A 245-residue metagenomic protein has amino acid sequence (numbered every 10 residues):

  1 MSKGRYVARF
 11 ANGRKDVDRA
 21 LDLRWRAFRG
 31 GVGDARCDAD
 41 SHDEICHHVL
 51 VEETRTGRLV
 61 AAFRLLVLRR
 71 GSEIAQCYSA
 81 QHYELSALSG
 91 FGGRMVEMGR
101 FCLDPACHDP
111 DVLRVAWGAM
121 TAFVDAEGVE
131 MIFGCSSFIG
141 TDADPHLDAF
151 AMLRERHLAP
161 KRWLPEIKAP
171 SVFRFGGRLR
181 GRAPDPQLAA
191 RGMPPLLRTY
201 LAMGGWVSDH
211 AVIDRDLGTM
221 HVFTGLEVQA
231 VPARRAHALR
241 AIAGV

Functional and structural regions predicted by a protein language model:
M1-V60: Short amphipathic alpha-helix that is part of the acyltransferase structural core
V60-A61, D209: A structural microfeature
L68-W206, A211-T219: Acyl-donor binding region in acyl/amide transferases
A126, I242-V245: Short, cationic low-complexity segments
G218-A230: C-terminal "cap" of GNAT-fold acetyltransferases
A230-A238: Long, contiguous binding/interaction regions
